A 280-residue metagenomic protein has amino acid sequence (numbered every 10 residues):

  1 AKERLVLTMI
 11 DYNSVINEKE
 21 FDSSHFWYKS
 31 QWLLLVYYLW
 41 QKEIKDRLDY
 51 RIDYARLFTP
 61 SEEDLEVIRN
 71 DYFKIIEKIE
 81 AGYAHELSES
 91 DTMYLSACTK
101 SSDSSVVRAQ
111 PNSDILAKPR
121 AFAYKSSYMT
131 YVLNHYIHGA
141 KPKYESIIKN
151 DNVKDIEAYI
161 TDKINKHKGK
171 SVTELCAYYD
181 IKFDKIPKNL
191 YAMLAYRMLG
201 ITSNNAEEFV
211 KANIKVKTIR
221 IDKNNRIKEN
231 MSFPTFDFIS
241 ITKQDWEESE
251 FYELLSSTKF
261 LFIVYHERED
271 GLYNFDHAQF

Functional and structural regions predicted by a protein language model:
K2-F280: Nucleic-acid endonuclease domains
